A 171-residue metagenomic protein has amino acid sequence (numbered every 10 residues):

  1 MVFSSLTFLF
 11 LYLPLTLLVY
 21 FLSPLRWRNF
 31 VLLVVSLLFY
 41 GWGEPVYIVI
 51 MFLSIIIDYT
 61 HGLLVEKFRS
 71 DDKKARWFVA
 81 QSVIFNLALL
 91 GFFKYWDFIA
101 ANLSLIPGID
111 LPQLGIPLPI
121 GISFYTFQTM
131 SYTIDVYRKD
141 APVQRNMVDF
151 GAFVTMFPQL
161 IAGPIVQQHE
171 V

Functional and structural regions predicted by a protein language model:
M1-V171: Membrane-embedded transmembrane alpha-helical bundles that form the catalytic cores of multi-pass lipid-modifying
